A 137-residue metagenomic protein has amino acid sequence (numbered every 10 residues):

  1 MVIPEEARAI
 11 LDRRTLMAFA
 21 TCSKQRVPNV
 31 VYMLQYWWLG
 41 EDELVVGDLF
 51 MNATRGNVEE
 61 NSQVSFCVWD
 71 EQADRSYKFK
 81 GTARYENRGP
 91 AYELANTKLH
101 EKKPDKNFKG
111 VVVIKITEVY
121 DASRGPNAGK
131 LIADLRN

Functional and structural regions predicted by a protein language model:
M1-N137: Binding-site signature for planar aromatic cofactors or substrates
